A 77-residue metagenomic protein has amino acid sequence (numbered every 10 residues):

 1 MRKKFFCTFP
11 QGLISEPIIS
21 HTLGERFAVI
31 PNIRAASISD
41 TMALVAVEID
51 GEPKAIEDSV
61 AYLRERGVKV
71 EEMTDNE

Functional and structural regions predicted by a protein language model:
M1-E77: Long, contiguous binding/interaction regions
